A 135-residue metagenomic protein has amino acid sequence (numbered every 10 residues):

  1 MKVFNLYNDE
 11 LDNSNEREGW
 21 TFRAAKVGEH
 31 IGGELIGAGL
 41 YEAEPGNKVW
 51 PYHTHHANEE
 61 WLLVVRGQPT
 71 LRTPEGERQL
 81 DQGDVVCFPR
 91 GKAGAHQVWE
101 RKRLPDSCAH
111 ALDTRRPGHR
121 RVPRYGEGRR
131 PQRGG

Functional and structural regions predicted by a protein language model:
M1-L35, V122, E127-G135: A short, N-terminal "cap"/entry segment at the start of jelly-roll beta-barrel domains of the cupin/DSBH fold
F22-A24, G39-H55, A93: Conserved short histidine dyad/triad with adjacent acidic residue
G28-I36, N47-E60, G76: A short beta-loop-beta micro-motif enriched in histidine and acidic residues
L40-E44, T54-L71, A111-D113: Short, conserved beta-strand element in jelly-roll/cupin
E44-K48, Q68, E77, K92-G94 (+2 more regions): Short, charged/polar surface micro-motifs in flexible loops or helix N-caps
P51, L71-R72, F88, A95-R101: Short beta-strand His + acidic residue motifs that chelate non-heme Fe in jelly-roll/DSBH and cupin folds
P74-G91: Short acidic-glycine-tyrosine-enriched beta hairpin
W99-G135: Double-stranded beta-helix
